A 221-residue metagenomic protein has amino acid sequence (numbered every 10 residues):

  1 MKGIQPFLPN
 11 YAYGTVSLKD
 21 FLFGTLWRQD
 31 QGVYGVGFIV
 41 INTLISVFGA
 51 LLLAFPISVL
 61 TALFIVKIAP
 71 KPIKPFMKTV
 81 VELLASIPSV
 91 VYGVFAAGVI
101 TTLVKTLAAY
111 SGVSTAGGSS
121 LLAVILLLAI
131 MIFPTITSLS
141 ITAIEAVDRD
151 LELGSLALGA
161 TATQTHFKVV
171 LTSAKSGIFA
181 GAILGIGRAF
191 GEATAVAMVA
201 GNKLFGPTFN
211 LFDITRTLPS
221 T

Functional and structural regions predicted by a protein language model:
G3, I39, T43, T79-E82 (+3 more regions): Residue-level signal for discrete positions within transmembrane alpha-helices of multi-pass small-molecule
I4-A50, P70-K71: Periplasmic/extracellular loop-to-transmembrane helix junction in inner-membrane transport proteins
V33-V47, T106-T135: Loop-to-helix entry region at the N-terminal start of transmembrane alpha-helices in multi-pass membrane transporters
A50-V81, V94, T102: Transmembrane-helix boundary motif in ABC transporter permease subunits
A54-I57, V81-S89, G117-I141, T172 (+1 more regions): Faces of alpha-helical transmembrane segments in polytopic inner-membrane proteins
P70-P75, D148-R149, L153-A180: Amphipathic cytosolic juxtamembrane alpha-helices at the membrane-cytosol interface of multi-pass membrane transporters
L139-S140, A162-A200: Transmembrane alpha-helices
A189-T221: Glycine-rich helix-loop "coupling/hinge" segments at transmembrane-helix boundaries in multipass transporters
